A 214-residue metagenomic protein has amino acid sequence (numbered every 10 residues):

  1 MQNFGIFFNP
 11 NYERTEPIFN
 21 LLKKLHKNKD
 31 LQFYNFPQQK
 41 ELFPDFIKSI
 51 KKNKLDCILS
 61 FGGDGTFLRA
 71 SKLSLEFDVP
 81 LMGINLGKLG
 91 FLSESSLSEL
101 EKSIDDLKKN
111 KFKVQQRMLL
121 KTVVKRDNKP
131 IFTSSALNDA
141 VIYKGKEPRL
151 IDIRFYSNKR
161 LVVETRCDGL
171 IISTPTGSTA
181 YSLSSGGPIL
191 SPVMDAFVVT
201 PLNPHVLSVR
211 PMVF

Functional and structural regions predicted by a protein language model:
M1-C57, L97-K113, V123-S134: ATP/NTP phosphate-donor binding region
I6, S60, I172: Redox-cofactor binding/interface segments in oxidoreductases and associated redox assembly factors
T15, T66-A70, T179-S184: Short glycine/serine/threonine-rich phosphate/pyrophosphate-binding segments that cradle anionic phosphate groups
Q32, D78-P80: Proline-centered loop/turn at the N-terminus of a beta-strand
L59, M82-I84: Hydrophobic/aromatic beta-strand patches that form the interior of the parallel beta-sheet core in alpha/beta enzyme
S60-D64, S71-L73: N-terminal glycine-rich "phosphate-gripper" loop used for MgATP/nucleotide binding and carboxylate activation
L89-D168: Catalytic core of DAGKc-family lipid kinases
E164-D168, I172-S208: Gly/Ser/Thr-rich active-site loops/lids in small-molecule metabolic enzymes that frequently grip phosphoryl groups
